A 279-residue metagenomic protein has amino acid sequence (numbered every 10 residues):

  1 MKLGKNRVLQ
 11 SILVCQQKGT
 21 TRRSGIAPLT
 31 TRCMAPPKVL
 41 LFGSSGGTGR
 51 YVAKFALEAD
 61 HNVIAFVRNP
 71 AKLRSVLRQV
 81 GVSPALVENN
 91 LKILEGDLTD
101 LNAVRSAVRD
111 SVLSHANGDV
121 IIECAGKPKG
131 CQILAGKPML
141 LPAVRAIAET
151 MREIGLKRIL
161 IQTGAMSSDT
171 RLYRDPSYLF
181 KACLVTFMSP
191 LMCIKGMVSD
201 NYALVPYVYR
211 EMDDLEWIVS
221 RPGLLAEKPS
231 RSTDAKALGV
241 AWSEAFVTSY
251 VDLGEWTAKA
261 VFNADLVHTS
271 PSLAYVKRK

Functional and structural regions predicted by a protein language model:
K38, K157, A241-K279: Mid/C-terminal beta-alpha module of Rossmann-like enzyme folds, strongest in SDR-family dehydrogenases/epimerases
L40-H61: N-terminal Rossmann NAD(P)H-binding glycine-rich loop of SDR-like oxidoreductase domains
S45, P70, Q132-A135, R145-K195: Conserved Rossmann-fold NAD(P)-dependent oxidoreductase catalytic core, especially the SDR/UDP-sugar
N62-A71: Conserved glycine-rich Rossmann-like NAD(P)H-binding loop of the short-chain dehydrogenase/reductase
A71, S75-A146, T150: NAD(P)H-binding glycine-rich loop region in Rossmannoid oxidoreductase-like domains and their noncatalytic homologs
D169-Y173, P229-D234, F262-T269: Glycine/proline-rich active-site loop of Rossmann-fold NAD(P)-dependent oxidoreductases
V205-K228: Conserved beta-loop-beta element that borders a ligand/cofactor-binding pocket
